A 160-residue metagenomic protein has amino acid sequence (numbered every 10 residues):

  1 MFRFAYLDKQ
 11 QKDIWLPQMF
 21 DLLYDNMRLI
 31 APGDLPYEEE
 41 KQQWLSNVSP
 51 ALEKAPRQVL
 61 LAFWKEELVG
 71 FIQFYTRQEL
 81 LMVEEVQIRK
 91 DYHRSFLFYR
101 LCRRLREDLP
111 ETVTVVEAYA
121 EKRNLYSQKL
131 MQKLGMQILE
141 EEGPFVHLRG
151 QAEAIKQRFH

Functional and structural regions predicted by a protein language model:
F2-R3: Extreme N-terminal starter segment of soluble prokaryotic enzymes
Y6-E84, R89, C102: Acetyl-CoA-dependent GNAT
Q18, L22-N26, D108, L130 (+1 more regions): Alpha-helical interaction/dimerization surfaces of two-component signaling modules
R57, E111-V115: A general structural motif
I88, R94-E107, K129, K133: Conserved acetyl-CoA-binding loop-helix of GNAT-fold acetyltransferases
E117-Q128: Conserved beta-strand-loop-alpha-helix junction that forms the acyl-donor binding cleft
Y119-A120, Q132-Q151: Conserved catalytic-core motifs of GNAT/GCN5-like acyltransferases
A152-H160: Short, charged/polar, Gly/Pro-enriched secondary-structure boundary elements
